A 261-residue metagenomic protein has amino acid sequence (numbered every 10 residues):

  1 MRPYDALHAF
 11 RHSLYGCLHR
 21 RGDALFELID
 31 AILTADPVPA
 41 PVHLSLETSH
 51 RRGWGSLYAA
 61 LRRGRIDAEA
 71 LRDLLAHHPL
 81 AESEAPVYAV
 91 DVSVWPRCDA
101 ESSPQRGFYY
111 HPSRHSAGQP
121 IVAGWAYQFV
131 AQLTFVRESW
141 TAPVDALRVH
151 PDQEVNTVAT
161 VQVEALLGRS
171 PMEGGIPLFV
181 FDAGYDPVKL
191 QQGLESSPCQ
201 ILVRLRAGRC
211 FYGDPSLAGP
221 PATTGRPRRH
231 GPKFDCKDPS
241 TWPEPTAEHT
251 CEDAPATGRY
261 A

Functional and structural regions predicted by a protein language model:
M1-R63: Gly/serine-rich nucleotide phosphate-binding loop at the start of the catalytic core of nucleotide/ADP-ribose-handling
A24, D36-P39, R52, S56 (+4 more regions): Generic alpha-helix structural propensity
I29-I32, D36, S45, G118 (+2 more regions): Conserved aromatic-histidine-acidic binding/catalytic patches
I32, T48, P79, L166-S170 (+1 more regions): Hydrophobic, Leu/Ile/Phe/Ala-enriched alpha-helical segments that form helix-helix packing faces
L44, P86-C98, V130, P177-D186 (+1 more regions): Short, conserved catalytic/metal-binding motifs centered on acidic residues
G55-A59, P112-I176: Electropositive, glycine- and tryptophan-enriched low-complexity nucleic-acid-binding patches
A60-E138, T257: Active-site-proximal, Lys/Arg-enriched surface segment that forms a nucleic-acid-binding/basic interface patch
D145-A261: An internal, acidic/charged active-site-proximal segment that coordinates divalent cations and/or engages
